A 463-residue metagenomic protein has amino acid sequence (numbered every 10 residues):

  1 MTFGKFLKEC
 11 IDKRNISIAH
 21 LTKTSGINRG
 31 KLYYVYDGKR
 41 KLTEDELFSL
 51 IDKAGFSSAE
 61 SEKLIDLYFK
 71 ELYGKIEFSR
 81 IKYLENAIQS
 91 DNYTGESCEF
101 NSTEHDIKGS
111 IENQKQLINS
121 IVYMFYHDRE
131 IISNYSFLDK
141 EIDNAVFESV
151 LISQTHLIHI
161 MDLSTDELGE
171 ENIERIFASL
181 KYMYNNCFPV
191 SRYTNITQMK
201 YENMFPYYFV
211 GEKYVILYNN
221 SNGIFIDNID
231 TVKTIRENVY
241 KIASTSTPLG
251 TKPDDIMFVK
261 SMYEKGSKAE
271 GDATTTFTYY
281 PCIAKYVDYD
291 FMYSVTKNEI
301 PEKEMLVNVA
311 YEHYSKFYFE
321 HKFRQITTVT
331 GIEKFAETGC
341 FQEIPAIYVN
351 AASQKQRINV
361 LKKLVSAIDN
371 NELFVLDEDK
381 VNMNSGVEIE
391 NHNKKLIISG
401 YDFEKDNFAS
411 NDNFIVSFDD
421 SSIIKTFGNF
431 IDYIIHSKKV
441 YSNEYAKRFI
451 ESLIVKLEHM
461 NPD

Functional and structural regions predicted by a protein language model:
M1-H20, T24: A short, Lys/Arg-rich alpha-helix, primarily the initiator
T2-F3, I27, E96-C98: Alpha-helix N-cap/N′ positions at the starts of helices
H20, K31, E60-K63: Residues in the helix-turn-helix
G26-L42, I51-D52, D66-L67: Recognition helix of helix-turn-helix/homeodomain-like DNA-binding domains that insert into the DNA major groove
D45-S97: Short amphipathic recognition helices of helix-turn-helix/homeodomain-type DNA-binding modules
E96-E112: Short Lys/Arg-enriched alpha/beta "domain-start" segment
I107-Y441, Y445-M460: Hydrophobic protein-protein interaction segments
